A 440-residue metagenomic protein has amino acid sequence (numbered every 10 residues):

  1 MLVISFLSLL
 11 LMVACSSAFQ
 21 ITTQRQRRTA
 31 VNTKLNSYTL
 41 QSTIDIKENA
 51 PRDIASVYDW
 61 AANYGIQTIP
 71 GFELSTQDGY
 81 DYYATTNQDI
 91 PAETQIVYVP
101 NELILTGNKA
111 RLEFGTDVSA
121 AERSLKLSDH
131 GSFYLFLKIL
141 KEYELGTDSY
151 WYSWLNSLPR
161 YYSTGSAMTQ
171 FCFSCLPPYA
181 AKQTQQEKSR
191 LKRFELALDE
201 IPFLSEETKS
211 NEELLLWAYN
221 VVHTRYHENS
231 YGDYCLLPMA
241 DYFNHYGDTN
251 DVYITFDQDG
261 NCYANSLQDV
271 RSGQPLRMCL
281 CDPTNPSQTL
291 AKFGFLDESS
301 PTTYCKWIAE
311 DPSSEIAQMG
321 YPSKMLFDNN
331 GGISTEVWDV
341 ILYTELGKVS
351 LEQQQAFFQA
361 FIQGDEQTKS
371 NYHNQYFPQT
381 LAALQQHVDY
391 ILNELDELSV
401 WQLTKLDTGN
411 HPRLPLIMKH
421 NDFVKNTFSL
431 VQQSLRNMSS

Functional and structural regions predicted by a protein language model:
M1-T23: N-terminal chloroplast transit peptides
L2, M12, A30, N220 (+1 more regions): Detector for intrinsically disordered, low-structure N-terminal pre-sequences
F19-R25, C175, F203: Short, aromatic- and cysteine-enriched interfacial helices/patches that mediate contacts at lipid membranes
Q20-S42: N-terminal, immediately post-signal peptide pro-regions of secreted/luminal proteins
T43-L103, G107-A120, K126-D129, K141-S440: Long, positively charged leader/targeting segments at protein N-termini
S132-F133: Short amphipathic beta-strand segments in non-cytosolic proteins
